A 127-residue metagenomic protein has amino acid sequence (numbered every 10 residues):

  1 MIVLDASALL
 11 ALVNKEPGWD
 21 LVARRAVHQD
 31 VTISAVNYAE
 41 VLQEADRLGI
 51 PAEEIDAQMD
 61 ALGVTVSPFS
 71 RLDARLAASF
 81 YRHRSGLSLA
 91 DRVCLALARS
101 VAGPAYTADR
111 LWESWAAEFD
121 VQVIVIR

Functional and structural regions predicted by a protein language model:
M1-I33, A45-A57: Short, well-structured N-terminal submotif of metal-dependent ribonuclease cores
A8-L9, N37, D73, V93-C94 (+1 more regions): Alpha-helix capping/helix-boundary segments
A23, A39-L42, A78: Amphipathic alpha-helical segments within well-ordered protein domains
H28-V31, G63-T65, R99-P104: Short active-site oxyanion
T32, S67, I124: General small-molecule cofactor/ligand-binding pocket signal
S34, A90, A108: Replace "coordinates the UDP/GDP/TDP-sugar" with "coordinates nucleotide-activated sugar donors
D60-R84: Acidic catalytic patch
L95, R99-R127: Acidic, PIN/NYN-like endoribonuclease modules and their adjacent C-terminal/linker elements
